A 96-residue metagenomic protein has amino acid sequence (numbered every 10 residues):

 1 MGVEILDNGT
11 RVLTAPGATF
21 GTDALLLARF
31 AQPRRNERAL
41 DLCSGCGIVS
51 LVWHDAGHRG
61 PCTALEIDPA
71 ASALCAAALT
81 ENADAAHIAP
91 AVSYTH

Functional and structural regions predicted by a protein language model:
M1-R34: Class I SAM-dependent transferase core
N36-G45: Conserved class I S-adenosyl-L-methionine
C46-R59: Conserved SAM-binding loop of SAM-dependent methyltransferases across substrates and taxa, primarily the Class I
R59, D84-A85: Conserved H-loop
P61-E66: Conserved SAM-binding motif I beta-strand of class I
D68-A70: Conserved SAM/SAH-binding beta-strand->alpha-helix loop
C75-L79: Conserved SAM-binding loop
T95-H96: Conserved small/polar residues in nucleotide/adenosyl-binding loops
